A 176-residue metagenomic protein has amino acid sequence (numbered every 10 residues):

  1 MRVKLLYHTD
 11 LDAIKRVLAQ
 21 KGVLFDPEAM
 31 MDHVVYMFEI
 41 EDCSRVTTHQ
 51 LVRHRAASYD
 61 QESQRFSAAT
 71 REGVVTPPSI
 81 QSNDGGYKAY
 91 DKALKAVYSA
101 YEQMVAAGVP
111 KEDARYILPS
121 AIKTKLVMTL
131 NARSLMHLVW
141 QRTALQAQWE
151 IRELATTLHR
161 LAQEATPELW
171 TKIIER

Functional and structural regions predicted by a protein language model:
M1-R176: Family-specific signature for flavin-dependent thymidylate synthase
